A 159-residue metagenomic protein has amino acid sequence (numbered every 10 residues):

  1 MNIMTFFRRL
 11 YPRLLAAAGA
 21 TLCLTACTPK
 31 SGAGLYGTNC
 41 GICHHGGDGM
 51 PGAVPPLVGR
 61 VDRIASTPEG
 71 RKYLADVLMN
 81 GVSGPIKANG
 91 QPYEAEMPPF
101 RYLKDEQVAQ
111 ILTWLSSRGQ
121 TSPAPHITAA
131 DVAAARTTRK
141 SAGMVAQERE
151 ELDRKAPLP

Functional and structural regions predicted by a protein language model:
M1-C27: Sec-dependent bacterial lipoprotein signal peptides
L22-Y36, H45, P51-P55, G59 (+1 more regions): Electrostatic cytochrome c docking/interface patches
G37-G47, M97, I111, L115: The canonical Cys-X-X-Cys-His
G49-I86, E94-L103: Gly/Gly-Pro-rich "capping" loops immediately C-terminal to redox-active cysteine motifs in periplasmic/lumenal
A88-N89, A95, P99-P159: Flexible coil segments in periplasmic/lumen-exposed cytochrome c-class electron-transfer proteins
